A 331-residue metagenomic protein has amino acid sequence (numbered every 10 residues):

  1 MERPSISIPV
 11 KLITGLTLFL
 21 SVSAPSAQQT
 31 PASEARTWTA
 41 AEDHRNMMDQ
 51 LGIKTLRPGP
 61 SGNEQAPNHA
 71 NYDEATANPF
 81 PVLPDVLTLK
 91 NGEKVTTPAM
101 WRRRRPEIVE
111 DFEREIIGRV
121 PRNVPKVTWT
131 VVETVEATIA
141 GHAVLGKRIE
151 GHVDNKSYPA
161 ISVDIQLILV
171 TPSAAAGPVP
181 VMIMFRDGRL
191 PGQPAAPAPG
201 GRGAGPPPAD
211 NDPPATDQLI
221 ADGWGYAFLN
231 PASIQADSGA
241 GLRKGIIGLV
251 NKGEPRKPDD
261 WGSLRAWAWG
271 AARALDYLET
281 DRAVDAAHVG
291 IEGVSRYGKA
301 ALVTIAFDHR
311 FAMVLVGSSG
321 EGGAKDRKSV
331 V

Functional and structural regions predicted by a protein language model:
E2-I13: Bacterial N-terminal signal peptides that target proteins for export
K11-S23: Bacterial N-terminal signal peptides
A27-V120, P199-G203: N-terminal pre-domain segments of enzymes
P98-P106, E113-P180, R186-L190: N-terminal cap/lid segment of alpha/beta-hydrolase-fold proteins
P178-A287, G320-K328: Cap/lid segment of the alpha/beta-hydrolase catalytic domain
I291-G293, G317: Short beta-strand immediately N-terminal to the catalytic nucleophile in serine-hydrolase-like folds
G293-A301: Gly/Ala-rich beta-loop-alpha elbow adjacent to hydrolase catalytic centers
A300-V331: Hydrolase active-site cap/lid region
